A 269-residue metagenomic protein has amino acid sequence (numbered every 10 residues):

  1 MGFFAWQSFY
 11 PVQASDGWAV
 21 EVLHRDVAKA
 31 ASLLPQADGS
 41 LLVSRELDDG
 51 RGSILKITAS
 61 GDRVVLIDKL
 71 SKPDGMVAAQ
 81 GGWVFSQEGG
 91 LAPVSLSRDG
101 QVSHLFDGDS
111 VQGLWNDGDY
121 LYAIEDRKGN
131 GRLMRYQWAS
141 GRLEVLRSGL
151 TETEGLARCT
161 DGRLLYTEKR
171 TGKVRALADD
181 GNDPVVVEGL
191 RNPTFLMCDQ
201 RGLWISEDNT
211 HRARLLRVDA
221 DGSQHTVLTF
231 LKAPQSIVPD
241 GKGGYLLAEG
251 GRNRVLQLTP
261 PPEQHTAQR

Functional and structural regions predicted by a protein language model:
M1-A5: Hydrophobic membrane-insertion alpha-helices, especially the h-region of bacterial N-terminal signal peptides
F9-A28: A short helix->beta-strand "capping" segment at the edge of beta-propeller domains
A19-H24, G61-I67, G100-F106, G141-S148 (+2 more regions): A short beta-strand motif characteristic of beta-propeller blades
D26-D38, R51-G52, K69-Q87, D107-D126 (+6 more regions): Beta-rich, blade/repeat-based domains predominating in secreted/periplasmic proteins but also intracellular
Q36-R63: N-terminal, post-signal-peptide region of Sec/Tat-exported proteins
E46-L47, E88-G89, D126-K128, K169 (+3 more regions): Short loop/turn segments immediately following the C-termini of beta-strands
G52-L55, A92-S95, R132-M134, K173-A176 (+2 more regions): A short loop-to-beta-strand structural motif that recurs across blades of beta-propeller domains
I57-D62, L96-Q101, Y136-G141, L177-N182 (+2 more regions): Short loop/turn segments that connect beta-strands within beta-propeller blades
